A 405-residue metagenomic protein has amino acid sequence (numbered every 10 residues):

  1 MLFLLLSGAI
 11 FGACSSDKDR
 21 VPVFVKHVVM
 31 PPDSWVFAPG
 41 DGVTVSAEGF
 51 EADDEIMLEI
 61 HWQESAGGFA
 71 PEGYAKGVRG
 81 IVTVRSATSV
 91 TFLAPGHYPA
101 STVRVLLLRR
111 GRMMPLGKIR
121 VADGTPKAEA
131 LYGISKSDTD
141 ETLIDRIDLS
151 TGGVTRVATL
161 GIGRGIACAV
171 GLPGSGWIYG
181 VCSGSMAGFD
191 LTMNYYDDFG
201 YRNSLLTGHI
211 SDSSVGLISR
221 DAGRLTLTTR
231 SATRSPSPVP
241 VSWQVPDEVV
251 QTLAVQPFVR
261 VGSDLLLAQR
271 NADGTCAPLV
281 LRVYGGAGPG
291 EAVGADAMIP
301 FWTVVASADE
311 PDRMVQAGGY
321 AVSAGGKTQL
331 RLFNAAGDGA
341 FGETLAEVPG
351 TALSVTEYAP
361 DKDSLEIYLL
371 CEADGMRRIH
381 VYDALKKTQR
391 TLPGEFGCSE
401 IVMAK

Functional and structural regions predicted by a protein language model:
M1-A13: Sec-dependent bacterial lipoprotein signal peptides
C14-E55, E64-E72, K76, R112-G124 (+2 more regions): Beta-strand/beta-sandwich contexts
T44, K76-R79, T83, K118-R156: An edge-strand/N-cap motif at the start of beta-rich repeat modules
G96-S101: Surface-exposed, short loops/turns at beta-strand junctions within beta-sandwich domains
K127-S137, G176-V181, D212-R220, T226 (+3 more regions): Short beta-strand elements that form the blades of beta-propeller/WD-repeat-like and other beta-sheet-rich scaffold
D138-R146, S185-D190, A222-R230, A272-R282 (+2 more regions): Structural motif
G153-G161, M193-G200, S235-Q251, A287-A297 (+2 more regions): A short beta-strand motif characteristic of beta-propeller blades
I162-S175, G200-S214, I218-R220, P246-G262 (+3 more regions): Repeated scaffold domains used in trafficking and secretory/extracellular systems, primarily beta-propellers
